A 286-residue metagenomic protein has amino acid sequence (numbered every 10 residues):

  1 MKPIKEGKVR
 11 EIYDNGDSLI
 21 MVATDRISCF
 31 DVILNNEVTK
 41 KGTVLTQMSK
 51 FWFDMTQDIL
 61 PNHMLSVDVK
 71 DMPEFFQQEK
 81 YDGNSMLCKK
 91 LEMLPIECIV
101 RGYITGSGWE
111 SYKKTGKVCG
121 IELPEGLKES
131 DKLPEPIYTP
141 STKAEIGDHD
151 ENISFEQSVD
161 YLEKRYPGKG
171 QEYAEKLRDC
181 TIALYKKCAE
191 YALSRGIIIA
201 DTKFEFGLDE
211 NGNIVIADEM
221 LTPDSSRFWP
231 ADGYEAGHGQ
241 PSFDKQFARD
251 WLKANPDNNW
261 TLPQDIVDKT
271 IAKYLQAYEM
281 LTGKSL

Functional and structural regions predicted by a protein language model:
M1-E145, N258-L286: Active-site loop/lid in soluble adenylation, ligation, and acyl-transfer enzymes
S18, M93-P95, R195-I199, N211-I214: Coil-to-beta-strand transition motifs
F30, W109-E110, N211, S225-R227: Intrinsically disordered, low-complexity acidic/polar segments
V100, I199-M220: Conserved metal-phosphate-binding beta-hairpin within the catalytic cores of diverse ATP-dependent phosphoryl-transfer
K114-K117, E122-E172, I216, M220-L281: Anionic ligand-binding catalytic core segments
Y166-A200: A long amphipathic alpha-helix within ATP-dependent nucleotide-binding catalytic cores
